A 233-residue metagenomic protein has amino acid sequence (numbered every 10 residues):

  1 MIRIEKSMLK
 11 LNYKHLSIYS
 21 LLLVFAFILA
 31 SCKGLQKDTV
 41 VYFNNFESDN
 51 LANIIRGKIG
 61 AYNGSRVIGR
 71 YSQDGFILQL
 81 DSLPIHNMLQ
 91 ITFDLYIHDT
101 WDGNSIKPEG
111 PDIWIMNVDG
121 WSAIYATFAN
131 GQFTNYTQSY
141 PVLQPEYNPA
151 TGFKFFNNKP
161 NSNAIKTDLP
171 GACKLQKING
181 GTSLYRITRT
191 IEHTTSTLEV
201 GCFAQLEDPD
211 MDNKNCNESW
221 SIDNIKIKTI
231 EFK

Functional and structural regions predicted by a protein language model:
M1-H15: N-terminal secretory signal peptides that target proteins for export/translocation
H15-V24: Sec-dependent N-terminal signal peptides
I28-S31: C-terminal motif of bacterial Sec signal peptides marking the signal peptidase cleavage site
G34-K233: Beta-sandwich/jellyroll recognition modules and their flexible linkers
